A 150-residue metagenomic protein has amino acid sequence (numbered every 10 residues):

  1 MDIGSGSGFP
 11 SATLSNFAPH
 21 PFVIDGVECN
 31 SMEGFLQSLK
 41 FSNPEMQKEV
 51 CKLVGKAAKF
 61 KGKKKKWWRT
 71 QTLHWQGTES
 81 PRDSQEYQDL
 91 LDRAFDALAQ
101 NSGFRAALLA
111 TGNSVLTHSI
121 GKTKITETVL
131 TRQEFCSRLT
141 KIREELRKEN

Functional and structural regions predicted by a protein language model:
M1-N150: Charged, low-complexity intrinsically disordered segments
